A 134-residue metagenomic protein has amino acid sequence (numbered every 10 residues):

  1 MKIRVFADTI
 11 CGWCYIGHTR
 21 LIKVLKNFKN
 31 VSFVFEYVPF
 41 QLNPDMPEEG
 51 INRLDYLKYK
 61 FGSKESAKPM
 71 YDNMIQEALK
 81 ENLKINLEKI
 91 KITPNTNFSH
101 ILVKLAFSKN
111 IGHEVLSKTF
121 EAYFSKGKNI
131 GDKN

Functional and structural regions predicted by a protein language model:
M1-I22: Local sequence-structure signature of Cys/Sec-based thiol-disulfide redox active-site neighborhoods
T19-Y123, K128: Structural alpha/beta surface segment adjacent to cysteine/selenocysteine redox centers across thiol/disulfide enzymes
N129-N134: Short, intrinsically disordered, charge-balanced linker/junction segments flanking boundaries in proteins
